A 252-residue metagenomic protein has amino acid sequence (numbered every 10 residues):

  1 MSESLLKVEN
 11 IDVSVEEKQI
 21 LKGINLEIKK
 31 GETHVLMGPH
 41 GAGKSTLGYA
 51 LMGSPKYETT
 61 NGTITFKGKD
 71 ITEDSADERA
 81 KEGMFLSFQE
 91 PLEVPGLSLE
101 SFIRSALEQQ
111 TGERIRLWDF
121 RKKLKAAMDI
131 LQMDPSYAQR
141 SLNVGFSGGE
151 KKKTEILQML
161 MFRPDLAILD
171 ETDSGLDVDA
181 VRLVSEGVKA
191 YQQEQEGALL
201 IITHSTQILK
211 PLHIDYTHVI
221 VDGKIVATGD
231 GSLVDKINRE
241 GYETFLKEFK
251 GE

Functional and structural regions predicted by a protein language model:
L6-V8, L21-G23: Conserved structural motif at the start of ABC-family nucleotide-binding domains
K18-Q19, E78: Short coil-to-beta microelement around the adenine-binding A-loop and adjacent beta1/P-loop entry of ABC ATPase
I28-K30: Conserved hydrophobic segment flanking the Walker A/P-loop of ABC-type ATPase nucleotide-binding domains
M37-H40: The feature captures the beta-strand-to-loop junction immediately N-terminal to the Walker
T63-R79, N143: ABC ATPase NBD Q-loop/coupling interface
L92-D165: ABC-family P-loop ATPase nucleotide-binding domains
E171-T172, D179: Walker B catalytic motif
I220, K224-K247: Conserved beta-strand-loop-alpha-helix hinge in the C-terminal portion of ABC ATPase nucleotide-binding domains
